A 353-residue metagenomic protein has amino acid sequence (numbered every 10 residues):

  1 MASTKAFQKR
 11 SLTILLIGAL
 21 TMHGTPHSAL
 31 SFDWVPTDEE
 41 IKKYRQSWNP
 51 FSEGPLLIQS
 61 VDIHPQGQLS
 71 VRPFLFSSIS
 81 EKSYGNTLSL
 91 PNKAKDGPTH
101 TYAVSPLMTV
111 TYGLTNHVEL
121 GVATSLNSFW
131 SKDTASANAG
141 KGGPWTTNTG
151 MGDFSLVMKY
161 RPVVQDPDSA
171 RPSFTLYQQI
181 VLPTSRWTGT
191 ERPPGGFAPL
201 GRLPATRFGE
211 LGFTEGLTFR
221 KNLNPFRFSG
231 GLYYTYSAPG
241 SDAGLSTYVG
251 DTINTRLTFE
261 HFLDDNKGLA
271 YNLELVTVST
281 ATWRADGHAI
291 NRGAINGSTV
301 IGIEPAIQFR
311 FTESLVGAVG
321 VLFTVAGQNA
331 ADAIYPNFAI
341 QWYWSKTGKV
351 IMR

Functional and structural regions predicted by a protein language model:
H27-G85, L90, D166-T175, S345-R353: Outer-membrane beta-barrel biogenesis signature
L30-F32, Q59-Q68, H100, H117 (+7 more regions): Short loop/turn motifs that connect adjacent beta-strands in outer-membrane beta-barrel proteins
G54-L56, G67-L69, V104-M108, G152-M158 (+6 more regions): Hydrophobic, lipid-facing positions within transmembrane beta-strands of outer-membrane proteins
D62-H64, Y112, T124, Y160-P162 (+6 more regions): Residue-level signature of outer-membrane beta-barrel architecture
G67-I79, G196-A198, R202-I290, W342: Detector for outer-membrane/organellar transmembrane beta-barrel domains, recognizing the amphipathic beta-strand
P73-S77, V122-L126, L176-L182, G230-Y234 (+3 more regions): Transmembrane beta-barrel strands of outer-membrane/channel proteins
Y84-N92, S246-R353: Outer membrane beta-barrel transmembrane domains
S125-Y248, A294-I295: Outer-membrane pore/translocation modules
